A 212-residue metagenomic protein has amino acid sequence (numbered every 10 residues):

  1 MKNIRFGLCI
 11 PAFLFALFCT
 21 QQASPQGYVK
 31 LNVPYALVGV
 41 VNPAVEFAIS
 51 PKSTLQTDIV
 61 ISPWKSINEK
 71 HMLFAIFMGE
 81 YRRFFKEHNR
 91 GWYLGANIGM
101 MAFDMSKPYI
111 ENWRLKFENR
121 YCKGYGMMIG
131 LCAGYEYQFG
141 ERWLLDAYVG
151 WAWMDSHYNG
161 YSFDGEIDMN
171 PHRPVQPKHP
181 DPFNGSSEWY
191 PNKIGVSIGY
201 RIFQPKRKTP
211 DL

Functional and structural regions predicted by a protein language model:
M1-L8: Positively charged n-region of N-terminal signal peptides that target proteins for export
C9-F18: Bacterial N-terminal signal peptides
C19-P25: Sec/Tat signal peptide C-region and signal peptidase I cleavage site
Q26-Y28, P63, W113-N119, V175-F183: Extracytoplasmic loops and strand-loop junctions of Gram-negative outer membrane beta-barrel proteins
G27-V40: Short N-terminal segments immediately surrounding and downstream of signal-peptide cleavage
F47-A147, Y200, P205: Gram-negative (and chloroplast) outer-membrane scaffold detector with strong preference for beta-barrel transmembrane
E69, S106-I110, N159-G165, P210: Outer-membrane beta-barrel and related beta-rich outer-membrane complex signature in Gram-negative bacteria
F84, E188-L212: Outer-membrane beta-barrel "beta-signal"
